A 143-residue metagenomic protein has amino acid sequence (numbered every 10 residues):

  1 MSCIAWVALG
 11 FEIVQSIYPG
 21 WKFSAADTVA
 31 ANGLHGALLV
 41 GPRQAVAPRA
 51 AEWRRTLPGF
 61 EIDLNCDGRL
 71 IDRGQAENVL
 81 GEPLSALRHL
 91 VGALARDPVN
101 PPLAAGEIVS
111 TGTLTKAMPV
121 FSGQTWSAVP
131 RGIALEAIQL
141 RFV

Functional and structural regions predicted by a protein language model:
M1-V91, R96-N100, L135-V143: Catalytic-core "active-site belt" of small-molecule-metabolizing enzymes, emphasizing His/Asp/Glu-rich regions
A31-Q44, S110-S127: A broadly tuned preference for mixed-charge, low-complexity surface segments
C66-D67, T111, R131: Short strand-turn-strand beta-turns centered on an Asx-Gly dipeptide
A86-F121: A conserved acidic, glycine/proline-rich C-terminal tail/linker
M118-V143: Charged, cofactor-coupling segments
